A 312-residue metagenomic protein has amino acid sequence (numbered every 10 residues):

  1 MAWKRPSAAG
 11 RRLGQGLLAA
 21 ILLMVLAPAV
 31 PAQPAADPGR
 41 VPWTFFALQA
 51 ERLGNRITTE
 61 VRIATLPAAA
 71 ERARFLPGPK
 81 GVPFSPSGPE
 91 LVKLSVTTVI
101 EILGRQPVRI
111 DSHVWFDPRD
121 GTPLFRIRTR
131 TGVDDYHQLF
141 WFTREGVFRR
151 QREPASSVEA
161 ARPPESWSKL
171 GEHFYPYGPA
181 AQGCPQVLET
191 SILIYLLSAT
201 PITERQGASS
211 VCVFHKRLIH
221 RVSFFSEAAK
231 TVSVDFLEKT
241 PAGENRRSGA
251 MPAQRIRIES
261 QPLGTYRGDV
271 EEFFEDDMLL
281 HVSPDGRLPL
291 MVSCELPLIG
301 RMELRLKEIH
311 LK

Functional and structural regions predicted by a protein language model:
M1-G10: N-terminal secretory signal peptides that target proteins for export/translocation
G10, G14-G16: Residue-identity detector for glycine
G16-V25: Bacterial N-terminal signal peptides
A29-P31: Sec/Tat signal peptide C-region and signal peptidase I cleavage site
Q33-G146, P201-K312: Acidic, serine/threonine-rich low-complexity disordered tracts
P118-L124, F148-R149, W167-A181, P185-V187 (+2 more regions): Short, surface-exposed linear segments at secondary-structure transitions and domain or protein termini
T143-S166: Compositionally biased, intrinsically disordered linkers/stalks adjacent to structured regions
Y175-H215: Hydrophobic, aromatic-enriched interface-forming segments
